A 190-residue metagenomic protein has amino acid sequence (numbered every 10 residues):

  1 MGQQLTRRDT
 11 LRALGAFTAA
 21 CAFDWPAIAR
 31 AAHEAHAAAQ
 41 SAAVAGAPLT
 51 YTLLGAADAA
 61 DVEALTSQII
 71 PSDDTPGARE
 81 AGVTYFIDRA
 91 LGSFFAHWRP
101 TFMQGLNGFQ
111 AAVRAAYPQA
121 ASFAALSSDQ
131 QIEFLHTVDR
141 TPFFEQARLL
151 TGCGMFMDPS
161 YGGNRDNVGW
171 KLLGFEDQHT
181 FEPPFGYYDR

Functional and structural regions predicted by a protein language model:
M1-T18: N-terminal secretory signal peptides and thylakoid transit peptides that target proteins across membranes
G2-Q3, G46, A59-A64, G82-R190: Mature-region segments of soluble proteins
Q3-Q4, C21-A64: C-terminal segment of N-terminal export signals and the immediately downstream linker at the start of the mature
G15, F23, F109: Aromatic-residue-lined binding/catalytic grooves and analogous aromatic/hydrophobic interfacial grooves in multimeric
V62-S67, P71-S72, P76: N-terminal secretory signal peptides
G77-A81: A glycine-rich, aromatic-flanked flexible loop/lid motif
